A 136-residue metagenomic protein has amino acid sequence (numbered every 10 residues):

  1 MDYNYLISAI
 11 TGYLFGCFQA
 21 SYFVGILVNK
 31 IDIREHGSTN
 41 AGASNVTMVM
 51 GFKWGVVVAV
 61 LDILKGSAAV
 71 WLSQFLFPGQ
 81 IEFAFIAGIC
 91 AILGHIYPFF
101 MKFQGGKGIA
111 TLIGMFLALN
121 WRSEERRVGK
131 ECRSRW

Functional and structural regions predicted by a protein language model:
D2, Q80-I86, W121: Membrane-interfacial loop-to-helix junctions in multi-pass transporters
N4, S8, G12, C17 (+11 more regions): Alpha-helical transmembrane segments in multi-pass membrane proteins
F15, N29, S73, F77-P78 (+1 more regions): Short helix-capping/hinge motifs at transmembrane helix termini and TM-loop junctions
S21-V24, G94-Q104, R133: C-terminal ends of transmembrane helices
F23-K53, G105: Cytosolic, membrane-interface loops and tails of multi-pass inner-membrane proteins
G42-N45, V49-A59, F85, N120-E124: Membrane-interface alpha-helices at helix entry/exit sites of multi-pass transporters
P78-Q80, A118-R127: Transmembrane helix interruption/hinge and helix-loop junction motifs
E125-C132, W136: Conserved small/polar residues in nucleotide/adenosyl-binding loops
